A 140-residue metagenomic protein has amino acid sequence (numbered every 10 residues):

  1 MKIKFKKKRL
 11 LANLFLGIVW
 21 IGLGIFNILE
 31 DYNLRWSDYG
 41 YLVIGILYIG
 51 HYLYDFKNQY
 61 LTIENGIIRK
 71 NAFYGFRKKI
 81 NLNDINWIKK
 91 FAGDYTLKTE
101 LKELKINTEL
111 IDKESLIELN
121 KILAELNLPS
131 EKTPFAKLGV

Functional and structural regions predicted by a protein language model:
M1-Y32: N-terminal membrane-targeting/pre-transmembrane regions
G17-G24, V43-H51: Hydrophobic core of alpha-helical transmembrane segments in multi-pass integral membrane proteins
Y32-I44: Hydrophobic alpha-helical transmembrane segments
Y48-K79: Conserved beta-hairpin
I68, K78-G93: Phosphoinositide-dependent membrane-docking surfaces
F73-G75, T99-E103: Glycine-centered tight beta-turn/hairpin loop motif at sheet-sheet or coil-to-beta transitions
A92-E100: Short acidic, Gly/Pro-enriched loop/turn segments at secondary-structure junctions
K102-V140: A membrane-cytosol interface segment of integral membrane proteins
